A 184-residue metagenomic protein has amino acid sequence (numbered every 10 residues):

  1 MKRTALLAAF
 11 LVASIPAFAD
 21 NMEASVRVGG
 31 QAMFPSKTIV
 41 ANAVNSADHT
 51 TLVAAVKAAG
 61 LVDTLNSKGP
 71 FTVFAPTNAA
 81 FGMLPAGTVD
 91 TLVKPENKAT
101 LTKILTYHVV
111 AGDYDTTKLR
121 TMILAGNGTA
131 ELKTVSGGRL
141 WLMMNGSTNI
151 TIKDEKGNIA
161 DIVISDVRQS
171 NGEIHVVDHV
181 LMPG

Functional and structural regions predicted by a protein language model:
M1-D20: Gram-negative bacterial Sec-dependent N-terminal signal peptides
F18-G184: Mature, structured domains of secreted/extracytosolic soluble proteins
